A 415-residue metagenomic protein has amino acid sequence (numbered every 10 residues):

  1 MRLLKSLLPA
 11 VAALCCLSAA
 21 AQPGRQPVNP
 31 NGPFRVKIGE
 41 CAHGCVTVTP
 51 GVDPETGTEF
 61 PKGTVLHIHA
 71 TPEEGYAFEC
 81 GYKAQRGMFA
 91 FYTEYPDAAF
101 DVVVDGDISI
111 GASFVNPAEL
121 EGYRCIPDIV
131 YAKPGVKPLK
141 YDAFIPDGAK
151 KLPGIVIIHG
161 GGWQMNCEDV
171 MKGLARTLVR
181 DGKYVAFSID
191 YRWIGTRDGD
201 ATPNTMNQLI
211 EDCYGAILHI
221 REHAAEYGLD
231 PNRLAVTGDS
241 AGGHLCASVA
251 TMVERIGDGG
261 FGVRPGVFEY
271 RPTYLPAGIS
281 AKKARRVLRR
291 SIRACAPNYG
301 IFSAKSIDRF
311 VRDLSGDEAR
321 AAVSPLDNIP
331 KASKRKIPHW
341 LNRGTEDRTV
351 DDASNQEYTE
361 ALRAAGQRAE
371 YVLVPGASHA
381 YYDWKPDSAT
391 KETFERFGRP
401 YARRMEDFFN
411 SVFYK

Functional and structural regions predicted by a protein language model:
M1-L8: Bacterial N-terminal signal peptides that target proteins for export
V11-A20: Hydrophobic h-region of N-terminal signal peptides that target proteins for export in Gram-negative bacteria
P27-E40, Y92-E119, F408: Conserved "repeat-terminator" motif of extracellular CCP/Sushi domains
N29-F34, P61-H67: Short coil/turn motif common to extracellular beta-sandwich-like domains
F34, A42-V52, L229: Small-residue (G/S/T/A) turn/hinge positions that recur once per unit in extracellular repeat modules
K62, E74, V104-G106: Surface-exposed loops/turns
T64-Y95: Surface-exposed interfaces of beta-sheet-rich extracellular modules
N116-K415: Alpha/beta-hydrolase superfamily serine-hydrolase fold, recognizing
